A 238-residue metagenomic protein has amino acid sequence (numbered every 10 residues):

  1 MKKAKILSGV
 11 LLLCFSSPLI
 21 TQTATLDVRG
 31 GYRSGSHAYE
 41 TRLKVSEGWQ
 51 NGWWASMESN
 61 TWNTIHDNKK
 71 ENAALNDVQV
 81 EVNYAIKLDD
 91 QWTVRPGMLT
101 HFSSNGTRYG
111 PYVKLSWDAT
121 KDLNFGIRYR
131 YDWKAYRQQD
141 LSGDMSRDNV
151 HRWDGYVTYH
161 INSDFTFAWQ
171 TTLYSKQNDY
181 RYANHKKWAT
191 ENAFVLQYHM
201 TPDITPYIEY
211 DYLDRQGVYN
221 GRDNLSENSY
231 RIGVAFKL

Functional and structural regions predicted by a protein language model:
M1-T25: Cleavable N-terminal export/targeting peptides
I20-K69, D77: Short glycine/proline- and aromatic-enriched beta-strand/turn motifs that initiate or cap beta-hairpins
A24-L26, N51-M57, K87-P96, K121-I127 (+4 more regions): Repeated loop/turn-to-beta-strand initiation elements of outer-membrane beta-barrel proteins
G30-S34, S59-I65, I86, M98-S104 (+5 more regions): Transmembrane beta-strands of outer-membrane beta-barrel pores
H37-T41, V45, A74-V80, T107-P111 (+3 more regions): Residues that define the transmembrane beta-barrel architecture of outer-membrane proteins
K44-G48, E81-A85, T93, K114-D118 (+4 more regions): Transmembrane beta-barrel domains of outer membrane proteins
D89-W92, G106-D179: Detector for outer-membrane/organellar transmembrane beta-barrel domains, recognizing the amphipathic beta-strand
F194, Y198-H199, N224-L238: Outer-membrane beta-barrel "beta-signal"
